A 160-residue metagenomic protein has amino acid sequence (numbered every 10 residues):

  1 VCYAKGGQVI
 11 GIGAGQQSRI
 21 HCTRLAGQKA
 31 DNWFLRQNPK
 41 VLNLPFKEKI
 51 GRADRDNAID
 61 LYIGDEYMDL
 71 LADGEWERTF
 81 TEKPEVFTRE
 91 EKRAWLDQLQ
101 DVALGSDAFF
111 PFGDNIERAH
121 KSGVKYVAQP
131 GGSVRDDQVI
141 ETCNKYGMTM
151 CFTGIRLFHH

Functional and structural regions predicted by a protein language model:
V1-G7, G11: Short beta-strand scaffold segments in enzyme catalytic cores
Q17-H160: Feature captures the catalytic cores and cofactor-binding loops of soluble hydro-lyases/lyases that act on carboxylate
